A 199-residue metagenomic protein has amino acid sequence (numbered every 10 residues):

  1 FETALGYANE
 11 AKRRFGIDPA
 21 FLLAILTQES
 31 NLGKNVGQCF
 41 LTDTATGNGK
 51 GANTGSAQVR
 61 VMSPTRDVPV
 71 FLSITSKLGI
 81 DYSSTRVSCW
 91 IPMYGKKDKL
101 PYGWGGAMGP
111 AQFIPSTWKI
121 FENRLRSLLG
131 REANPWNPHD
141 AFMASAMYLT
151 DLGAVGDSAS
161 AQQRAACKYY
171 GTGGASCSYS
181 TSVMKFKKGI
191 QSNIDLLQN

Functional and structural regions predicted by a protein language model:
F1-S83: Export/targeting segments at the very N-terminus of extracytoplasmic proteins
L72-N199: Non-catalytic cell-wall polysaccharide-engagement segments
